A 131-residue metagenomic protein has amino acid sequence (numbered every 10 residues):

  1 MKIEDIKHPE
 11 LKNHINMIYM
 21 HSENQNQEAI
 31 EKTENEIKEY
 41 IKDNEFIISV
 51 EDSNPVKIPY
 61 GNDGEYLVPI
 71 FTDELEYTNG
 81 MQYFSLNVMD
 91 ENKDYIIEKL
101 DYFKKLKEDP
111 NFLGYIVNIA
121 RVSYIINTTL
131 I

Functional and structural regions predicted by a protein language model:
M1-I131: An interfacial alpha-helical scaffold signature
